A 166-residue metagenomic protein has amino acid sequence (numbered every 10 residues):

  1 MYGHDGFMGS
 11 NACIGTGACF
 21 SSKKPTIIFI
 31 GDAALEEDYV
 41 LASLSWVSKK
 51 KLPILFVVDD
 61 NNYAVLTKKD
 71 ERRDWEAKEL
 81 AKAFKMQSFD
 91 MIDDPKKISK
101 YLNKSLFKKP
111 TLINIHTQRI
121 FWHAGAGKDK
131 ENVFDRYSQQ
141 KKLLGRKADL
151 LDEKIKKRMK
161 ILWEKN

Functional and structural regions predicted by a protein language model:
G3-D5, G9-E164: Glycine-rich ThDP/TPP pyrophosphate-binding loop and its adjacent helix/strand module within ThDP-dependent enzymes
